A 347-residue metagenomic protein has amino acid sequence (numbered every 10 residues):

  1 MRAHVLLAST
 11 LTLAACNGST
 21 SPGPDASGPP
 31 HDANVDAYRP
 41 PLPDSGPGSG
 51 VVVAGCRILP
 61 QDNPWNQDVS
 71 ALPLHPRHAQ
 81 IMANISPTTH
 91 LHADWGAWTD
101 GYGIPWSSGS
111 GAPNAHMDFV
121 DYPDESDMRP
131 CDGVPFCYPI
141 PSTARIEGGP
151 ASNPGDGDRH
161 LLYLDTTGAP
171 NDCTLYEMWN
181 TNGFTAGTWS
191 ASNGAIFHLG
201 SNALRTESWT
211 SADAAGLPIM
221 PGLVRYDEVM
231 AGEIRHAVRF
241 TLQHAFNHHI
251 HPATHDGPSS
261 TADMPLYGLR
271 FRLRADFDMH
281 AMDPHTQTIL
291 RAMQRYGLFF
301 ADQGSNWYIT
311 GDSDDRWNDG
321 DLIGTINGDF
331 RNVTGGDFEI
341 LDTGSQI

Functional and structural regions predicted by a protein language model:
M1-S49: Ser/Thr-rich, Pro/Gly/Ala-heavy low-complexity intrinsically disordered linkers and tails of secreted extracellular
L42-I347: Short, surface-exposed polybasic-aromatic patches that bind anionic ligands, especially phosphate groups
